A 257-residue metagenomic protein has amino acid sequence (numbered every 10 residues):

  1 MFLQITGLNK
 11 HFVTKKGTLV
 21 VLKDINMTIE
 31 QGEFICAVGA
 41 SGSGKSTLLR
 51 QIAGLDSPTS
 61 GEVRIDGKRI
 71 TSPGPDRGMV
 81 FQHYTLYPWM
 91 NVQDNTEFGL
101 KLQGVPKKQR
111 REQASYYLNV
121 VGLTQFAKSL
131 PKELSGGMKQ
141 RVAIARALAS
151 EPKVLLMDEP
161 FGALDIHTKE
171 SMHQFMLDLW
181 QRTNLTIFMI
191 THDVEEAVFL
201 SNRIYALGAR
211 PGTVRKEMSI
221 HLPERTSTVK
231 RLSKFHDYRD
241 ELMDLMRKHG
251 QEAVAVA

Functional and structural regions predicted by a protein language model:
V38-A40: The feature captures the beta-strand-to-loop junction immediately N-terminal to the Walker
A53: Helix-to-loop junction immediately C-terminal to a conserved catalytic motif
G61-P73: Conserved ABC transporter NBD signature motif
M90-E97: Short coil-to-helix segment of the ABC ATPase nucleotide-binding domain corresponding to the Q-loop/switch region
E97, K101, K108-F126, D178: Conserved ABC ATPase "signature" region
L130-L134, M138: Conserved ABC ATPase signature
A149-K153: A short, proline-enriched helix->beta-strand linker immediately N-terminal to the Walker B motif in ABC-type P-loop
L155-D158: Catalytic Walker B motif of ABC-type/P-loop ATPase nucleotide-binding domains
